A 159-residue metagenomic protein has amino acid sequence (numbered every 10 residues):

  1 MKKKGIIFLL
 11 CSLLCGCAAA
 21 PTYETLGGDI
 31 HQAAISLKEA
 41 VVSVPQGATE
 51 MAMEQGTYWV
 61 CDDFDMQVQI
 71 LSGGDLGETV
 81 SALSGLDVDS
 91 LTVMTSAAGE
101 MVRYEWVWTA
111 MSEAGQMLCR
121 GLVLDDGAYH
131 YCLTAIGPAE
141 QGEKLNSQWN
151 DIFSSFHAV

Functional and structural regions predicted by a protein language model:
K2-F64, G127-Y129, I136-V159: N-terminal targeting sequences that direct proteins away from the cytosol to non-cytosolic compartments
K38-A52, S81-L86, T109-G115: Short, solvent-exposed secondary-structure boundary motifs
V42, M66-V68, M101-R103, M117 (+1 more regions): Short, isolated positions in well-ordered beta-strands
G47-E50, L71-G77, V123-D126: A short, sequence-level motif marking secondary-structure junctions
W59-A82: A short acidic-to-branched-hydrophobic micro-motif
S72-G73, A135-G137: Short beta-strand-to-loop capping motifs
G77-E78, Y129-L133: Short, well-ordered strand-loop elements centered on a beta-strand within folded domains, enriched for acidic residues
S84-A128, I136: Signature of long, low-cysteine stretches enriched in small and polar/charged residues
